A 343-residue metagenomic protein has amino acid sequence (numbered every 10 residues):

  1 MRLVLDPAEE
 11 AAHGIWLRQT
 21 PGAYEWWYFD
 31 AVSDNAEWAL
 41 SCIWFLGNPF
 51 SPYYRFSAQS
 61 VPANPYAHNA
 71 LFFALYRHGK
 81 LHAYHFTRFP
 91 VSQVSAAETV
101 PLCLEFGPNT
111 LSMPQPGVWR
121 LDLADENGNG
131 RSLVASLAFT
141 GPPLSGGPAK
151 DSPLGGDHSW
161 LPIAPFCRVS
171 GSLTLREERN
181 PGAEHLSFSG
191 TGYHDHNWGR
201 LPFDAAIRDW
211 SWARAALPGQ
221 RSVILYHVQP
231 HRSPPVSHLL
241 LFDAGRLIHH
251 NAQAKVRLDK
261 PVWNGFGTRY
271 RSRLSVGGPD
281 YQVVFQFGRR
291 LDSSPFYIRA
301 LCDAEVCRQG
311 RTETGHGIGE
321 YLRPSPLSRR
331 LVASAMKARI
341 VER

Functional and structural regions predicted by a protein language model:
M1-R343: Structured soluble/peripheral alpha/beta segments that form catalytic or ligand/cofactor-binding pockets
